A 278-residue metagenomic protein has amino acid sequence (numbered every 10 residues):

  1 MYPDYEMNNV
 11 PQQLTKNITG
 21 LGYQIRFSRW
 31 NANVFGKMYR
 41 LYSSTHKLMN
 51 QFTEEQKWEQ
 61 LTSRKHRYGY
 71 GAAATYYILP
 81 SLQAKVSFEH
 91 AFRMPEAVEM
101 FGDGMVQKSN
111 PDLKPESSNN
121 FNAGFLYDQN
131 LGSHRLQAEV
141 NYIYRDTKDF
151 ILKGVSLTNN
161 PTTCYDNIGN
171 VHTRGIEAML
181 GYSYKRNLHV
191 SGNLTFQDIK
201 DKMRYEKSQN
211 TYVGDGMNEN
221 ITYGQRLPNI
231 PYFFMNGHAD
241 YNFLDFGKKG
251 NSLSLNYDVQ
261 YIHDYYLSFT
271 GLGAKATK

Functional and structural regions predicted by a protein language model:
M1-L79, M94: Signature of Gram-negative outer-membrane beta-barrel scaffolds
Y2-P11, Q51-L61, M105-L113, P161-N167 (+3 more regions): Extracellular loop and loop/strand-boundary signature of outer-membrane beta-barrel proteins
Q13-N17, R64-Y68, S117-F121, Y144 (+4 more regions): Residues that define the transmembrane beta-barrel architecture of outer-membrane proteins
T19-F27, A72-I78, F88, A123-Y127 (+4 more regions): Residues on the lipid-exposed face of transmembrane beta-strands in outer-membrane beta-barrel proteins
R26-N31, L79-S81, N130-L136, N187 (+1 more regions): Short loop/turn motifs that connect adjacent beta-strands in outer-membrane beta-barrel proteins
F27-R29, M38-S44, F88-M94, F101-D103 (+6 more regions): Transmembrane beta-strands of outer-membrane beta-barrel pores
Y77, A84-E89, P115-R174, M179 (+2 more regions): Membrane-embedded beta-barrel scaffold of Gram-negative outer-membrane proteins
A138, I143-D146, D166-F269: Gram-negative outer-membrane beta-barrel transporters
